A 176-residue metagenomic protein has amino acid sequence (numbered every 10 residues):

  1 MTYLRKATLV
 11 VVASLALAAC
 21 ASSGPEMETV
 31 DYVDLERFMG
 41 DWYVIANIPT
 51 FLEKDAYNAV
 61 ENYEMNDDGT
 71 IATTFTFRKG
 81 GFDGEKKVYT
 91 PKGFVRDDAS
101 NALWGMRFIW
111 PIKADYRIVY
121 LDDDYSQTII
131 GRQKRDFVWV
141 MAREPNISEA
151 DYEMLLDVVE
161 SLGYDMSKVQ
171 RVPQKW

Functional and structural regions predicted by a protein language model:
M1-L9: Bacterial N-terminal signal peptides that target proteins for export
C20-W176: A beta-rich soluble binding module of mature secreted/lumenal proteins
